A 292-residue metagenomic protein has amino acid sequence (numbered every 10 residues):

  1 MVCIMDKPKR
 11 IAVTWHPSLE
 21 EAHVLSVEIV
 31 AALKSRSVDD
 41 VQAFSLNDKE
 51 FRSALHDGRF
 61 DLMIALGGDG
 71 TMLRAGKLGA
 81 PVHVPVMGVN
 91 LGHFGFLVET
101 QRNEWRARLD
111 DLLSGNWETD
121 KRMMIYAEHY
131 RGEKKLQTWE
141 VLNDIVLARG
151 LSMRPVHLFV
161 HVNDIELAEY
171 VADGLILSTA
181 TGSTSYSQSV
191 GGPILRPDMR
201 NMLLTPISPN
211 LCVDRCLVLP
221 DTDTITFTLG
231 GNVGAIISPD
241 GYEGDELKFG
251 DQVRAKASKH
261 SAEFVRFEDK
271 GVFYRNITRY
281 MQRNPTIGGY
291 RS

Functional and structural regions predicted by a protein language model:
V2-L62, L66, R102-E118, H129-W139: ATP/NTP phosphate-donor binding region
F60, K121-I125, V141-N143, R154-L158 (+6 more regions): A generic structural signal for short beta-strands and their flanking turns/coil linkers
A65-D69, G76-L78: N-terminal glycine-rich "phosphate-gripper" loop used for MgATP/nucleotide binding and carboxylate activation
D69-T71, F94, T181-S183: Short glycine-rich anion-binding loops that position phosphate/pyrophosphate groups of nucleotides and phosphorylated
R74, L78-F96: Gly/Ser-rich helix-loop-strand patches that form or flank binding pockets for ribonucleotide-derived cofactors
F94-D173: Catalytic core of DAGKc-family lipid kinases
L147, N163-E166, R215-S292: ATP/nucleoside-binding phosphotransfer catalytic cores, i.e., glycine-rich phosphate-binding loops
A168-V213: Gly/Ser/Thr-rich active-site loops/lids in small-molecule metabolic enzymes that frequently grip phosphoryl groups
